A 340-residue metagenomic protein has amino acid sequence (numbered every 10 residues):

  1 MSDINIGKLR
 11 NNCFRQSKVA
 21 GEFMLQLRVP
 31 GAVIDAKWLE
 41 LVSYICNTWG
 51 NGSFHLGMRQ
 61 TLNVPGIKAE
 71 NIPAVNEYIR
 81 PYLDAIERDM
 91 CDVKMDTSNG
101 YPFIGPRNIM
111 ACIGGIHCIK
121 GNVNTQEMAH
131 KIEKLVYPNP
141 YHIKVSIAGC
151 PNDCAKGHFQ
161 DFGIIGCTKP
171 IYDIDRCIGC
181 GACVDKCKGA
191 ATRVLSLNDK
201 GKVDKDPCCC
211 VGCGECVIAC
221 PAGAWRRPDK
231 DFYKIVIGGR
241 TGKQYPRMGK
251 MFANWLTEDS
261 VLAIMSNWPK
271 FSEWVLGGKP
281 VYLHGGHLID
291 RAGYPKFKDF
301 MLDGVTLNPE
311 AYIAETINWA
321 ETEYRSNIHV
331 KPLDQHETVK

Functional and structural regions predicted by a protein language model:
M1-F23, K37: Intrinsically disordered, low-complexity polar/charged tails and linkers
S2, L25-I178, A182-D185, C208-C209 (+1 more regions): Small-residue-enriched alpha-helical segments and adjacent helix-cap loops that form tight helix-helix packing
R15-Q16, F162-G166, Y233-G242: Short beta-strand elements
I45-W49, P81-I86, L135-N139, I165 (+4 more regions): Change "in soluble alpha/beta enzymes" to "in soluble alpha/beta proteins
N51-M58, D89-V93, H142-K144, W274-I289 (+1 more regions): Flexible, glycine/charged-enriched surface loops at secondary-structure junctions
A182-K202, V211-F232: Iron-sulfur cluster-binding cysteine motifs and their immediate structural context in ferredoxin-like electron-transfer
D231, R240-K279: A hydrophobic, small-residue-rich beta->alpha segment in the mid-to-C-terminal subdomain of diverse proteins
G293-K340: C-terminal, charged low-complexity interaction regions
